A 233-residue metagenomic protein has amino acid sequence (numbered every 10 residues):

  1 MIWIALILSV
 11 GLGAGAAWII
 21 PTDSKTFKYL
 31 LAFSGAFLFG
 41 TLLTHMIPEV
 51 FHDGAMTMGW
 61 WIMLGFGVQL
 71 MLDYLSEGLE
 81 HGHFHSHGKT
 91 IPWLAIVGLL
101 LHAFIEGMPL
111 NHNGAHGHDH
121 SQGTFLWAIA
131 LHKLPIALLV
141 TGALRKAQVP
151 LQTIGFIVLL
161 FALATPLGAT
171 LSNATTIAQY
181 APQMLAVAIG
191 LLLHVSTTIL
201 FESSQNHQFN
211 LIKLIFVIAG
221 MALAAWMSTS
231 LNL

Functional and structural regions predicted by a protein language model:
M1-L233: Intrinsically disordered, metal-sensing/regulatory segments
